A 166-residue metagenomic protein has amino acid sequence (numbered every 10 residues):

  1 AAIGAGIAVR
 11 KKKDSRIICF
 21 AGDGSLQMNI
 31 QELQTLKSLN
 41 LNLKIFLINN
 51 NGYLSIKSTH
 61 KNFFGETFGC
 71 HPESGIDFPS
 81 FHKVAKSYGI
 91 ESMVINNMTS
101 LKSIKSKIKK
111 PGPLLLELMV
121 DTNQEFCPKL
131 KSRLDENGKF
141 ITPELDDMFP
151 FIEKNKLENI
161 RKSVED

Functional and structural regions predicted by a protein language model:
A1-D166: Thiamine diphosphate
